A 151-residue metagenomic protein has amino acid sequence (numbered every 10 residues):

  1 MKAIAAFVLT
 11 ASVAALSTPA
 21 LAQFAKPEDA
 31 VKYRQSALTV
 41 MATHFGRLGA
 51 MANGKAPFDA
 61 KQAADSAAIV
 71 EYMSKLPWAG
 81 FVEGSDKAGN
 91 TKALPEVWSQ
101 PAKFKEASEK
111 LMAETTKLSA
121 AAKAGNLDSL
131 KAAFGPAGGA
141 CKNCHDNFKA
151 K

Functional and structural regions predicted by a protein language model:
M1, S17, K117-A121: Juxtamembrane/interfacial segments around transmembrane helices
M1-V8: Bacterial N-terminal signal peptides that target proteins for export
L9-T10, A20: Cleavable N-terminal signal peptides
L16-A22: Sec/Tat signal peptide C-region and signal peptidase I cleavage site
F24, E28-A60, S66-K151: Sequence context surrounding c-type heme c attachment/ligation sites in exported
